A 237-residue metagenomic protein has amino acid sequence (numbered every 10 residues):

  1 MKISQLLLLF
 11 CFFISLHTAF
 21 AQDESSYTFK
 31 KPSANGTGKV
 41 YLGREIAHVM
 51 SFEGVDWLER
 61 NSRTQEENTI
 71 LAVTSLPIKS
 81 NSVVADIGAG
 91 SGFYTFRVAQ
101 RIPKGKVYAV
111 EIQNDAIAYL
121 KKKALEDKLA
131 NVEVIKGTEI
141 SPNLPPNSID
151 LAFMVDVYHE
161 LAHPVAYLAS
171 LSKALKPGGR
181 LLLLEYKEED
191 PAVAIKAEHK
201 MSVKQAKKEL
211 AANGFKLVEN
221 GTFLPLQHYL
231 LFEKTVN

Functional and structural regions predicted by a protein language model:
D23-P77, V83: Class I SAM-dependent transferase core
S80-G90: Conserved class I S-adenosyl-L-methionine
S91-P103: Conserved SAM-binding loop of SAM-dependent methyltransferases across substrates and taxa, primarily the Class I
Q113-D115: Conserved SAM/SAH-binding beta-strand->alpha-helix loop
D127-E139: Conserved SAM-binding strand-loop segment of SAM-dependent methyltransferases
P142-L151: A short acidic, Gly/Pro-enriched loop at the edge of an enzyme's catalytic core that lines a small-molecule cofactor
D150-P164: A short SAM/SAH-binding and catalytic strip from SAM-dependent methyltransferases
V165-R180: A short glycine-rich, Lys/Arg-flanked "PGG" loop and its adjoining helix->strand segment in the class I
